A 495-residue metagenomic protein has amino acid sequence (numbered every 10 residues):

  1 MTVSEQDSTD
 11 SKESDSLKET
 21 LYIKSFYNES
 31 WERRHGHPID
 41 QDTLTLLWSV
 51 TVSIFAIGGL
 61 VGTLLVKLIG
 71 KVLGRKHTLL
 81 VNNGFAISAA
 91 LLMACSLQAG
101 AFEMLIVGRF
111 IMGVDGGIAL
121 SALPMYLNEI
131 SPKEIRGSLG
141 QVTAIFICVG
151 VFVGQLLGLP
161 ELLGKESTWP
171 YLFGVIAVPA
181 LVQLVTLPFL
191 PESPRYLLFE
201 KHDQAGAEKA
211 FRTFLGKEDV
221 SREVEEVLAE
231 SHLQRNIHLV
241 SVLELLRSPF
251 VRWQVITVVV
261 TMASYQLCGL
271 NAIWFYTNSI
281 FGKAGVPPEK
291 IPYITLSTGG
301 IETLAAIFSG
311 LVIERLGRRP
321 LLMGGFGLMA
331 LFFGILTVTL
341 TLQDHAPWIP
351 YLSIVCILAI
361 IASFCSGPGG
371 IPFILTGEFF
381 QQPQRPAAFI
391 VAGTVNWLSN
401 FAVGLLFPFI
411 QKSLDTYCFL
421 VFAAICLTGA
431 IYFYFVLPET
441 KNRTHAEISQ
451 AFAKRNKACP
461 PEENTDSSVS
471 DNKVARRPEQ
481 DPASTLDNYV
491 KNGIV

Functional and structural regions predicted by a protein language model:
M1-F214, A229-V495: Alpha-helical transmembrane bundle of multi-pass membrane proteins
T213-E223: Short intracellular "coupling" helices and adjacent cytoplasmic loop segments at the cytosolic face of multi-pass
S221, L228-A229: Loop segments that connect adjacent transmembrane helices in multi-pass transporters
